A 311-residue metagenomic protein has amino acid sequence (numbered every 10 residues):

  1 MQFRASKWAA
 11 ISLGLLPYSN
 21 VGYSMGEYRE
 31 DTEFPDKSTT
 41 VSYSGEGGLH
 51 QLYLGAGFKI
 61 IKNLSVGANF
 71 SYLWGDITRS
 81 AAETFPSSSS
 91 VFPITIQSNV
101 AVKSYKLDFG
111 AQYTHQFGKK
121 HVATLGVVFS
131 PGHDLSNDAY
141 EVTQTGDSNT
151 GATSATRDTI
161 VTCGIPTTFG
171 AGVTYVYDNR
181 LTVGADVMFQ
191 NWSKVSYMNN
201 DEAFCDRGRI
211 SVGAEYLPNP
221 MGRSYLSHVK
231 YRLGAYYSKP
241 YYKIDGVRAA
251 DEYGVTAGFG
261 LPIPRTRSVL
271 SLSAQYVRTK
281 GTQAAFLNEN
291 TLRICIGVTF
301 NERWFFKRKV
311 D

Functional and structural regions predicted by a protein language model:
R4-D311: Outer-membrane beta-barrel porins/channels
